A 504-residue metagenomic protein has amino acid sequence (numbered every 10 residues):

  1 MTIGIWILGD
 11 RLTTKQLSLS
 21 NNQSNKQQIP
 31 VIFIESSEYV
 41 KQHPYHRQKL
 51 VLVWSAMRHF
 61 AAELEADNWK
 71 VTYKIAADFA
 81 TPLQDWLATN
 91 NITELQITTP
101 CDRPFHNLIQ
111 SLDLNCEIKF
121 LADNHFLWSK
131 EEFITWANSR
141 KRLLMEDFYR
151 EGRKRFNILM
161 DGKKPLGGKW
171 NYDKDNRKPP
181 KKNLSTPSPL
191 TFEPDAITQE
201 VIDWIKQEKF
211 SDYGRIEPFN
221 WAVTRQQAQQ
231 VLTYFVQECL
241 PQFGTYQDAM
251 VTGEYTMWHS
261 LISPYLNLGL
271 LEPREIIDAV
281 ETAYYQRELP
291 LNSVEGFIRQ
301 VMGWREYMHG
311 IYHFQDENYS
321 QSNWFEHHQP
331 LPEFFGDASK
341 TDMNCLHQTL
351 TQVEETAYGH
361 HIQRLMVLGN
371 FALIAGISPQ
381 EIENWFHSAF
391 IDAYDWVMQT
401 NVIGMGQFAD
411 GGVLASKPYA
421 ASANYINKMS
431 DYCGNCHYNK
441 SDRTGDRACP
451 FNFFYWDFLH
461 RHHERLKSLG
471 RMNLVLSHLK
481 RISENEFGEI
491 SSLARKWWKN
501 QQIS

Functional and structural regions predicted by a protein language model:
M1-K74: N-terminal beta-strand-loop-alpha-helix module at the start of alpha/beta ligand-binding or catalytic domains
W6-D10, I34-E35, K74-A77, I97-P100 (+4 more regions): Short His-Asn-centered micro-motif
L8-L12, A249, G253-S263, L268-S504: C-terminal catalytic domain of photolyase/cryptochrome flavoproteins, centering on the FAD-binding pocket
T14, L19, Q28, I32-S37 (+7 more regions): Alpha-helical membrane-anchoring segments
K15-L17, K41-H43, G244, R274-I276 (+1 more regions): Short helix/loop capping segments that flank catalytic or ligand/cofactor-binding pockets
Y39, K154-Y265, T444-F451, H463-S504: A eukaryotic "domain-start" boundary segment
N68-A76, S378-N384: Glycine-rich phosphate/pyrophosphate-binding loops and their adjacent beta-strand/loop elements at enzyme active sites
F79-W221, I403: Beta-rich, aromatic/charged-enriched effector core domains that present basic-aromatic interfaces for binding
